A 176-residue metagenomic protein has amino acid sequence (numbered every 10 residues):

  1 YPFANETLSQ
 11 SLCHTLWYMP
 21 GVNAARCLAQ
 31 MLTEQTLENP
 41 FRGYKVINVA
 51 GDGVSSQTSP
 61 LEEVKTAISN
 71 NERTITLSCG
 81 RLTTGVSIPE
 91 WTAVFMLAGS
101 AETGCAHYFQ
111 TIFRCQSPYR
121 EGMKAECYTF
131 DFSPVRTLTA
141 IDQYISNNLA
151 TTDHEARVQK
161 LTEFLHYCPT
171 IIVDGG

Functional and structural regions predicted by a protein language model:
Y1-G51: Conserved helicase/translocase motor-coupling segment
F3, P20, L97, F130-P134 (+1 more regions): Intrinsically disordered, low-complexity regions enriched in small/polar residues
G21, G104-A106, V173-G176: Intrinsic-disorder/low-complexity, polar/charged segments
A24, E121, T170-D174: Intrinsically disordered or highly flexible coil/loop and linker segments, enriched in small and charged/polar residues
A24, L28, P60, G104 (+1 more regions): Alpha-helical structural motif
L32-Q35, C115, N148, C168: Alpha-helix boundary/capping residues
P40-F41, K45-E155: Conserved RecA-like P-loop NTPase helicase motor core
N148-G176: Non-catalytic, charged low-complexity extensions flanking SF2 helicase motor domains
